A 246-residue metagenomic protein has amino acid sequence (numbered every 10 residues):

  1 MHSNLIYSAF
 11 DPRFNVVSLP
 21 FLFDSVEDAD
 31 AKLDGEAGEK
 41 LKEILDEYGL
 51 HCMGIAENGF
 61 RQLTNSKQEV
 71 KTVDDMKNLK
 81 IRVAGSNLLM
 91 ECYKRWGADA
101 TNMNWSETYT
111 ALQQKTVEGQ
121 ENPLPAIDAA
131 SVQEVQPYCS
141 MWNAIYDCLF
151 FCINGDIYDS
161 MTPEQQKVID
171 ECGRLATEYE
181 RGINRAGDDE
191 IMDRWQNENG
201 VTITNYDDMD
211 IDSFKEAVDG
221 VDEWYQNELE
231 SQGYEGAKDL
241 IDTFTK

Functional and structural regions predicted by a protein language model:
M1-D28, A37, L45-K246: N-terminal secretory/targeting leader peptides
